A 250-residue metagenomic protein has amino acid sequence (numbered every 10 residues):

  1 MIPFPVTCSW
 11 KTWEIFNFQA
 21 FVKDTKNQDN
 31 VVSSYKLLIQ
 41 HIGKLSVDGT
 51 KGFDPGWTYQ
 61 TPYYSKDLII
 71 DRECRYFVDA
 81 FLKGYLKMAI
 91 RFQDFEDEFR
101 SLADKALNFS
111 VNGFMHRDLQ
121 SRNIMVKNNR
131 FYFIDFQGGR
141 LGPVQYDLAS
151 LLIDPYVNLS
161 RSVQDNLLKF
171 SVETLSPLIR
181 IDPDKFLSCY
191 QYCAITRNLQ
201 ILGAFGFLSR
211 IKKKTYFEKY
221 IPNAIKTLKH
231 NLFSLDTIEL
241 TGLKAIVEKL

Functional and structural regions predicted by a protein language model:
M1-R72: ATP-binding pocket architecture of kinase catalytic cores
V31, Y35-L38, I70, F92-F99 (+3 more regions): Hydrophobic packing residues in well-ordered alpha-helices of helical domains and bundles
S34, I69, V111, H116 (+2 more regions): Secondary-structure capping and boundary motifs in well-ordered enzyme cores
L45-S46, S101-L148, N158-L159: Active-site acidic catalytic loop and adjacent metal/ATP-binding pocket of ATP-dependent phosphoryl transfer enzymes
T50-P62, L68, E73-F114, D184: An alpha-helical support segment within catalytic cores of ATP-dependent transferases
Y63-S65, D182-C193: All-alpha amphipathic helical-bundle segments outside canonical DNA-binding/catalytic cores that form hydrophobic
R75-Y85, V144-R180, Y192-K212, A224-N231: Active-site activation/catalytic loop segments of kinase-like enzymes and analogous catalytic loops in related
T215, Y220-L250: Regulatory N- and C-terminal appendages and interdomain linkers associated with kinase/kinase-like NTP transferase
